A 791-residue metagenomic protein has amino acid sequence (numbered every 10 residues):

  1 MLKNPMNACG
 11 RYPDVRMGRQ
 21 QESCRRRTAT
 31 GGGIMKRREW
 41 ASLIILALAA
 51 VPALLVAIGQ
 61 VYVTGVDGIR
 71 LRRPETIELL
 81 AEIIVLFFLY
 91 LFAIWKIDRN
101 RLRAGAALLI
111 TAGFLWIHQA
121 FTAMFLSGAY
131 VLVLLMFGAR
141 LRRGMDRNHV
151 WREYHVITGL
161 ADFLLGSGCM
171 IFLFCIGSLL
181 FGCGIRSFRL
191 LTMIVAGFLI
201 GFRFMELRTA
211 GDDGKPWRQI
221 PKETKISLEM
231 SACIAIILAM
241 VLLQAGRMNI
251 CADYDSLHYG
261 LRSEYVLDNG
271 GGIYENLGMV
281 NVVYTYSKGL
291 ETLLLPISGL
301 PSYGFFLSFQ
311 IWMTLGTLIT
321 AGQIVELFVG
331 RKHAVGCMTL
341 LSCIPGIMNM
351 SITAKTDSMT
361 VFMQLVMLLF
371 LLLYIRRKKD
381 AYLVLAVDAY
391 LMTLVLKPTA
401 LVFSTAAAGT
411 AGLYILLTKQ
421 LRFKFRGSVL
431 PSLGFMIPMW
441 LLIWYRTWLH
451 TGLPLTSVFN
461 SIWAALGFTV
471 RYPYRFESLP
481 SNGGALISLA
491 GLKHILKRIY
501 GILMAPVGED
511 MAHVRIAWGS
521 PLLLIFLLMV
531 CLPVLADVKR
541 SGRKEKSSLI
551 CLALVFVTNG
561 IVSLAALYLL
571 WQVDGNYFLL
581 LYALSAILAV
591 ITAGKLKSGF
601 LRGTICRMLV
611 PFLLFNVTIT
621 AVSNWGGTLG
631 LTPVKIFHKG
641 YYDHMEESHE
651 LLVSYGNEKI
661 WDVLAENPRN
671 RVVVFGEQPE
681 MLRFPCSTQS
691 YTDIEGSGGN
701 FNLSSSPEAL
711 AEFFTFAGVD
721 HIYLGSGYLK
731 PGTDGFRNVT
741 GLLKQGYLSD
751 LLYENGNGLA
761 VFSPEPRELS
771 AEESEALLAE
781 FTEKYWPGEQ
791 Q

Functional and structural regions predicted by a protein language model:
L2-G18, C24-R218, L710-A711: Membrane-embedded, hydrophobic transmembrane alpha-helices
I84-W95, G316-G322, G412, I437 (+2 more regions): Hydrophobic, aromatic-rich transmembrane alpha-helices and their immediate juxtamembrane boundary segments
Y130-V131, Y265, D357-M363, T393-L396 (+4 more regions): Hydrophobic/aromatic-rich transmembrane helices and adjacent perimembrane loops
I220-L228, E326-A334, R377-A381, L417-P431 (+3 more regions): Membrane-interface helix-loop-helix junctions at transmembrane boundaries of multi-pass membrane enzymes, predominantly
E229-I234, K332-G336, A381-A389, S404-G409 (+3 more regions): Signature aromatic-anchored transmembrane alpha helix within multi-pass, membrane-resident enzymes that catalyze glycan
C251-D255, Y259-R262, F615-D662, P679-E680: Membrane-proximal, lumen/periplasm-facing interface regions of secretory-pathway glyco- and lipid-modifying enzymes
L413, G427-M511, F615: Membrane-lumen/periplasm interface segments of specific transmembrane helices in polyprenyl phosphate-linked
H649-T692, D720-G727: Short periplasmic/luminal acceptor-recognition loop of GT-C membrane glycosyltransferases, typified by
